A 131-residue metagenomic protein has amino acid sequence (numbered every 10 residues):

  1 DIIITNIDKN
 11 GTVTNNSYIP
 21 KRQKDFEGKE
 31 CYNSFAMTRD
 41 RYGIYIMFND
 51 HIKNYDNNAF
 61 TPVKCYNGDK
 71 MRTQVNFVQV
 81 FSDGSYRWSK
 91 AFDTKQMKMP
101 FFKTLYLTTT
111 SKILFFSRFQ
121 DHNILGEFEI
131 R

Functional and structural regions predicted by a protein language model:
D1-I3, Y18-R22, C31, F35: Non-catalytic interaction/targeting regions
D1-T12, F60-S85, E129-R131: Beta-propeller blade signature
G11-D25, Y86-M97: Aromatic (tryptophan-biased) beta-strands that constitute blades/sheets of beta-rich domains
K21-E27, F35, V63-G68: Short, contiguous acidic/charged loop-to-helix segments that flank catalytic cores in large enzymes
K29-Y42, K103-T110: Structural signature of eukaryotic scaffold interfaces centered on beta-propeller domains
H51-Y55, Q120-H122: Short glycine/acidic-enriched loop and turn motifs that connect beta-strands
L107-R131: Blade-level signature of beta-propeller repeat domains, shared across WD40, Kelch, NHL, RCC1 and BNR/Asp-box propellers
